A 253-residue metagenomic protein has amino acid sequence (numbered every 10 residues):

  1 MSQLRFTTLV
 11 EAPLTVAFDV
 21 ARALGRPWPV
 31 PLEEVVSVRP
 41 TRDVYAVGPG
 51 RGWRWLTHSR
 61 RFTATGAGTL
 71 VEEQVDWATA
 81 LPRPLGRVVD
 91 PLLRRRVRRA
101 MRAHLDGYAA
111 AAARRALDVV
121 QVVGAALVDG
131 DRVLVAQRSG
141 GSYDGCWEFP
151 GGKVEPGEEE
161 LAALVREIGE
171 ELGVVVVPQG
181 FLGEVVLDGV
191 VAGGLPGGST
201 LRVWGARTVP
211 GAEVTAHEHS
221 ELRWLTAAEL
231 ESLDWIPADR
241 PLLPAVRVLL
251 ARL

Functional and structural regions predicted by a protein language model:
M1-L32: Hydrophobic ligand-binding cavity/cleft-lining segments
G25-R83, R87, P91, I168: Hydrophobic-ligand binding "helix-grip"
A78-A116, L242-V246, L253: A conserved amphipathic terminal alpha-helix motif
A111, S142-W147, E213-L253: Nudix hydrolase/Nudix homology domain
R114-V133, K153: Conserved N-terminal beta-strand and adjoining loop/helix that marks the start of the Nudix/MutT-like hydrolase domain
D129-E170, V174: Conserved Nudix-box catalytic region and its N-terminal flanking loop in Nudix hydrolases and closely related
V175-E184: A short coil-to-beta-strand element that immediately follows conserved catalytic motifs
V185-E213, R223, A227-A228, V246: Active-site-adjacent beta-strand/loop module that shapes the phosphate/pyrophosphate-binding cleft
